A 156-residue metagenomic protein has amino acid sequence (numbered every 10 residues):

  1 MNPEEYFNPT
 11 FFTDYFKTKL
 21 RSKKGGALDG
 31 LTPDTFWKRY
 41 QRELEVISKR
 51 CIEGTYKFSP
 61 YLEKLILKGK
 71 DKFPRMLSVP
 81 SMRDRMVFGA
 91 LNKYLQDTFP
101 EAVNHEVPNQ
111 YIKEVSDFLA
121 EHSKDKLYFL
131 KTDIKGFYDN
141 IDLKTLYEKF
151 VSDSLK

Functional and structural regions predicted by a protein language model:
M1-E53: Non-catalytic, polymerase-adjacent accessory regions of viral genome-replication enzymes
A27-G30, S59-F88, V107: Short, conserved non-catalytic motifs in the polymerase core
T35, R75-R83, I134, Y138: Conserved aromatic-histidine-acidic binding/catalytic patches
F36-R39, E43, R83-V87, D142: Short amphipathic alpha-helical segments
C51-F58, D125: Short loop/turn hinge sites at secondary-structure boundaries
V87-L143: Active-site-proximal segment of RNA-dependent polymerases
L146-S154: Active-site-proximal acidic secondary-structure segment that organizes catalysis
